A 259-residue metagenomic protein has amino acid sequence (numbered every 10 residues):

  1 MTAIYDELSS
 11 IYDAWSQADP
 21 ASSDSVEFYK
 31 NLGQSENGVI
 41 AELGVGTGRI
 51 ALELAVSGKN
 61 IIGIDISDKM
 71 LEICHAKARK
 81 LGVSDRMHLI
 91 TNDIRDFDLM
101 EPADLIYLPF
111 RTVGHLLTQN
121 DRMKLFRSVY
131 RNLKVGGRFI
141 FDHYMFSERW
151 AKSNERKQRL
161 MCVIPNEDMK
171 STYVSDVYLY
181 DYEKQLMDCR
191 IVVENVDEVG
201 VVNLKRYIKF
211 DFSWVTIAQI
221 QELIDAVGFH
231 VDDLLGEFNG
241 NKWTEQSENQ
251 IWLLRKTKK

Functional and structural regions predicted by a protein language model:
M1-G38: Conserved class I S-adenosyl-L-methionine
N37-G46: Conserved class I S-adenosyl-L-methionine
R49: Conserved SAM/SAH-binding loop-helix junction of Class I S-adenosyl-L-methionine-dependent methyltransferases
L52-D96: Class I SAM-dependent methyltransferase SAM/SAH-binding core
D98-L105: A short acidic, Gly/Pro-enriched loop at the edge of an enzyme's catalytic core that lines a small-molecule cofactor
M123-V135: A short glycine-rich, Lys/Arg-flanked "PGG" loop and its adjoining helix->strand segment in the class I
I140-Q221: SAM-dependent methyltransferase
D211-K259: C-terminal lobe and adjacent flexible extensions of AdoMet/dcAdoMet transferase-like proteins
